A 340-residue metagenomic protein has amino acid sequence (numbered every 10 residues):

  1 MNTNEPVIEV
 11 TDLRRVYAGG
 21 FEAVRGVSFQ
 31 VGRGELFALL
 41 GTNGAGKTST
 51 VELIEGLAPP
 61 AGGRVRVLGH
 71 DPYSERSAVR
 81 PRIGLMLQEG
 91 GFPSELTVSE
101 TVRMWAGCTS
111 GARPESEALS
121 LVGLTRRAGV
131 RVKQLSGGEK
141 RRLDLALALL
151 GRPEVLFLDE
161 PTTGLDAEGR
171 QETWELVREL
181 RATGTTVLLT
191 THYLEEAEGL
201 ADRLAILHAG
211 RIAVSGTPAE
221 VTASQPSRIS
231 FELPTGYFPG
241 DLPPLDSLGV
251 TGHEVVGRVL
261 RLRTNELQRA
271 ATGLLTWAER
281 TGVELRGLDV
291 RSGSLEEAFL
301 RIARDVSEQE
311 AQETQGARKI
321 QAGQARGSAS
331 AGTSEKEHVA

Functional and structural regions predicted by a protein language model:
N2, L267-A340: C-terminal coupling/interaction segments
E5-I8, R15-A209, A213-V214: ABC transporter nucleotide-binding domains
R33, R126, T235-Y237, E266 (+2 more regions): Non-catalytic surface loops within mature trypsin-like serine protease
G107, P226, S230, R304-E308: Non-catalytic alpha-helical coupling and interface elements of nucleotide-dependent molecular machines and regulators
W174-N265: ABC transporter nucleotide-binding domain
